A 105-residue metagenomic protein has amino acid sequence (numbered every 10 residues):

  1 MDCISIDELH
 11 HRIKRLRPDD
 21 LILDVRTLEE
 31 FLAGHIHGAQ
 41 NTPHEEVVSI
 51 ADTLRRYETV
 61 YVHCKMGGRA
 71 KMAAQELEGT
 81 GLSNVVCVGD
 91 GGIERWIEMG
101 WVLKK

Functional and structural regions predicted by a protein language model:
M1-L21, T27-T59, G68-K105: Rhodanese-like catalytic fold shared by cysteine-dependent sulfurtransferases and DSP/PTP-type phosphatases
H63-C64: Short, surface-exposed ligand- or partner-binding patches at beta-edge/loop junctions that are enriched in aromatics
